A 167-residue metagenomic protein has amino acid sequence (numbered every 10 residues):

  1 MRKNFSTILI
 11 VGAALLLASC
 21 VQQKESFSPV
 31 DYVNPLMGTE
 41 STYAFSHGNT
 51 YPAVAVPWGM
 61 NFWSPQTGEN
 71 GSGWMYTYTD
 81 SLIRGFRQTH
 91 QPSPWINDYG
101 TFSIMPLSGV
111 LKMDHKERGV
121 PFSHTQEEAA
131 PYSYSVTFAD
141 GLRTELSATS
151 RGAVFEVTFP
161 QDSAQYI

Functional and structural regions predicted by a protein language model:
M1-L9: Bacterial N-terminal signal peptides that target proteins for export
N4, Q23-K24: Intrinsic disorder/low-complexity segments enriched in polar/small residues
A18-S19: C-terminal motif of bacterial Sec signal peptides marking the signal peptidase cleavage site
K24-I167: Accessory carbohydrate-recognition regions in carbohydrate-active enzymes
